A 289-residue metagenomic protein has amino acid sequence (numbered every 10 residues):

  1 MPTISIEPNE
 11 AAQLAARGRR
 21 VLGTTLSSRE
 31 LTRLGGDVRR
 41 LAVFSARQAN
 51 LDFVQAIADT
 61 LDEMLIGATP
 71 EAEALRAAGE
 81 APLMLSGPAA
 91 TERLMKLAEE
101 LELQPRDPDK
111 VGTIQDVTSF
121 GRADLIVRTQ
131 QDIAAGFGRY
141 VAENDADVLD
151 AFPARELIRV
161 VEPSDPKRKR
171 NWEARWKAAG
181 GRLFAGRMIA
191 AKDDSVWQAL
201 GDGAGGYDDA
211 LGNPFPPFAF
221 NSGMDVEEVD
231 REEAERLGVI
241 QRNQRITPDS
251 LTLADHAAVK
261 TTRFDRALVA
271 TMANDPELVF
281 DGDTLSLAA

Functional and structural regions predicted by a protein language model:
M1-A219, E227-A289: Domain-core detector
